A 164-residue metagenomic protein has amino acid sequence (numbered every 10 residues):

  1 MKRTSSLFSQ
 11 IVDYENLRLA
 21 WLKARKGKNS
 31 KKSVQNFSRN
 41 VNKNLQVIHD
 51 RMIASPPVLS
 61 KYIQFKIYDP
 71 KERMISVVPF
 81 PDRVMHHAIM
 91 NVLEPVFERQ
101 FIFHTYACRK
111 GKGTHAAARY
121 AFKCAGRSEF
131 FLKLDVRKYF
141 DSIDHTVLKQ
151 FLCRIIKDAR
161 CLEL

Functional and structural regions predicted by a protein language model:
M1-Q46: Non-catalytic, polymerase-adjacent accessory regions of viral genome-replication enzymes
K2, V12, K43, R83-V84 (+5 more regions): Generic recognition of stable, solvent-exposed alpha-helical segments in well-folded globular domains
R3, R25, E94-F103: Charged boundary/loop elements
N16, I48-K71, V84, N91 (+2 more regions): Reverse-transcriptase-like RNA-dependent polymerase core
G27-N36, S60-H87, Q100-K112, L132-K133: Short, conserved non-catalytic motifs in the polymerase core
N44, R51-M52, P70, F103-H104 (+2 more regions): Conserved polymerase palm-domain catalytic core
